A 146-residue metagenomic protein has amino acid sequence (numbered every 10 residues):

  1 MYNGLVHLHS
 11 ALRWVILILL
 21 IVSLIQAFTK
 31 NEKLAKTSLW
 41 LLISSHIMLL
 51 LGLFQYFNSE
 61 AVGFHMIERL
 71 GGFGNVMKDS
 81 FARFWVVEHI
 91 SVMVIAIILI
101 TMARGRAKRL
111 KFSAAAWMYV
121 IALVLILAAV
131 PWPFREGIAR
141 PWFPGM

Functional and structural regions predicted by a protein language model:
M1-M146: Membrane-embedded alpha-helical bundles that constitute the cytochrome b-like, heme-associated redox core of multi-pass
